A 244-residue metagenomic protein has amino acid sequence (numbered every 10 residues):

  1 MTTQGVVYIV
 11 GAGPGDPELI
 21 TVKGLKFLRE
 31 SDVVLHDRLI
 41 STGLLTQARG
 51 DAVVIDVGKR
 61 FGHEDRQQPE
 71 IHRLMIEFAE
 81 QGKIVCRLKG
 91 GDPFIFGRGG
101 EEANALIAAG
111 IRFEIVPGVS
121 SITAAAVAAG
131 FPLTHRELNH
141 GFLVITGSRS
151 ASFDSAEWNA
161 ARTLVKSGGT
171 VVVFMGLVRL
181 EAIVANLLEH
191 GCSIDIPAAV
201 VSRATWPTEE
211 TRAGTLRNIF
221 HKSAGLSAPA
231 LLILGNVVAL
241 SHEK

Functional and structural regions predicted by a protein language model:
M1-P17, V22-V119, A124, N218-F220 (+1 more regions): Class I S-adenosyl-L-methionine
Q4-I9, E80-V85, G141, T146-K244: A contiguous loop/helix-start segment that scaffolds small-molecule binding in enzyme catalytic cores
V22, R38, D65, R136-L138 (+2 more regions): Non-catalytic, surface-exposed connector residues within folded enzymatic/regulatory domains
L25, D37, D51-A52, V57 (+10 more regions): General N-terminal targeting signals
Q47, A128-A129, N186: Residue-level signal for well-ordered alpha-helical positions
A52-K59, G110-E114, L133-H140, G191-V200: Short hydrophobic/aromatic-enriched beta-strand-loop microsegments
V53-Q67, N139-S148, V171-V172: Acidic/glycine-enriched edge-of-secondary-structure segments
D92-S167, E210-G214, H221: Class I SAM-dependent methyltransferase SAM-binding "motif I" and its flanking Rossmann-like core
